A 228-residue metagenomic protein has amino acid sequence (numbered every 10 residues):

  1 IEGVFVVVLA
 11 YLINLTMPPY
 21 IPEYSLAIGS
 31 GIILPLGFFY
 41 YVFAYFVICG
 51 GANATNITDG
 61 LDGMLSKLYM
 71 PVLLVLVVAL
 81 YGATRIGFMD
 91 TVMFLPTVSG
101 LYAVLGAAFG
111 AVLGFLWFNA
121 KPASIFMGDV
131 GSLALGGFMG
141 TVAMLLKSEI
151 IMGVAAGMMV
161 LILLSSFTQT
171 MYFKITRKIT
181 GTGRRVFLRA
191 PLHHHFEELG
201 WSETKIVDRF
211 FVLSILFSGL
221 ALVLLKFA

Functional and structural regions predicted by a protein language model:
I1-L161: "…together with the soluble PPM/PP2C metallo-phosphatase catalytic core" -> "…together with the soluble PPM/PP2C
I13-N14, A79, S148-I150, F167-Q169 (+3 more regions): Surface-exposed beta-strand edges and their flanking turn/coil or helix-capping segments
M17-I21, L220-A228: Juxtamembrane boundary at the C-terminal end of a transmembrane helix
M158-R209: Membrane-proximal soluble regions of multi-pass membrane proteins
K205-L225: Final/C-terminal transmembrane alpha-helix of multipass membrane proteins
